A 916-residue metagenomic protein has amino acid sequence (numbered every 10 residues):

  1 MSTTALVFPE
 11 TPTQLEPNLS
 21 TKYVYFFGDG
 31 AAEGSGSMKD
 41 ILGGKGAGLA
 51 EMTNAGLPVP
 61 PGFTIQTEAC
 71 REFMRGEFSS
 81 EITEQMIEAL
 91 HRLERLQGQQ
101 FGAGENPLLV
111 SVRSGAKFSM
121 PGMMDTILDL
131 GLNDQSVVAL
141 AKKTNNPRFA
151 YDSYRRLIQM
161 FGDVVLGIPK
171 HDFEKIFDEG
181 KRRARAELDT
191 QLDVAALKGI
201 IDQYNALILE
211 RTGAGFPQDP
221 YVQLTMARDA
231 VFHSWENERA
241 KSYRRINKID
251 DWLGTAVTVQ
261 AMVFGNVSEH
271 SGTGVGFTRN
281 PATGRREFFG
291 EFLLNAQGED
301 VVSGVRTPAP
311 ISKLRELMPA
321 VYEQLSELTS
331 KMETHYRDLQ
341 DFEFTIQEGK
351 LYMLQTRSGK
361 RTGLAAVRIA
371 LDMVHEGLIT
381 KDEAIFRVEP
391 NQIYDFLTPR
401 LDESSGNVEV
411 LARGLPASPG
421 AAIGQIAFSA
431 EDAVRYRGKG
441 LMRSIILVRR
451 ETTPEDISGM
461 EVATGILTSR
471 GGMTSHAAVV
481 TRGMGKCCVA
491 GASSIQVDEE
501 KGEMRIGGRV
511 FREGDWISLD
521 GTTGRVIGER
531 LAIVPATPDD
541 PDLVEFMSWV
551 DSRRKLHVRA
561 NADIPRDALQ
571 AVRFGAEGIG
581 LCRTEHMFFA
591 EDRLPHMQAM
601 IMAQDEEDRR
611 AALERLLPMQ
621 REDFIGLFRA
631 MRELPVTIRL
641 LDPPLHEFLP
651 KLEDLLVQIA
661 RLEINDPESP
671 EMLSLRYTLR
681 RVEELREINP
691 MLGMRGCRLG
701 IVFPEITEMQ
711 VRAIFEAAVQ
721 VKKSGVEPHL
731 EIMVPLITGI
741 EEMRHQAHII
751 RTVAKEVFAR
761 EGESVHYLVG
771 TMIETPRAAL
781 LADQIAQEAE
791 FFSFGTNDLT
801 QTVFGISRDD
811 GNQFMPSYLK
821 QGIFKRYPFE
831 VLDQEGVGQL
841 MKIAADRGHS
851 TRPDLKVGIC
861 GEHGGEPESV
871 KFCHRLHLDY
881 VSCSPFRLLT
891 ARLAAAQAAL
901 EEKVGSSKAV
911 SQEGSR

Functional and structural regions predicted by a protein language model:
S2-E409, R443-I446, T453-S458, T464 (+10 more regions): Nucleotide/phosphate-binding sheet-loop regions of phosphoryl- and nucleotidyl-transfer enzymes
S20, A31-K39, S418-V462, G836-P853: C-terminal accessory/binding modules appended to enzymatic or scaffolding proteins
F63, S469-G471, A490-S493, C582 (+2 more regions): Short beta->alpha connector loops at strand-helix junctions that form conserved, small/polar/Pro-enriched
I87, R244-I249, I385-K439, R443-I445 (+6 more regions): Long, charged amphipathic helices and adjacent flexible linkers at domain junctions
R92-A103, M504-G507, K755-S764: Short mixed-charge
R113-S114, P538-L543, W549-R916: Conserved alpha/beta-domain cores
K350-Y352, I446, T453-E461, G465 (+8 more regions): Glycine-rich phosphate/ribose-binding loops and adjacent secondary-structure elements that form binding surfaces
